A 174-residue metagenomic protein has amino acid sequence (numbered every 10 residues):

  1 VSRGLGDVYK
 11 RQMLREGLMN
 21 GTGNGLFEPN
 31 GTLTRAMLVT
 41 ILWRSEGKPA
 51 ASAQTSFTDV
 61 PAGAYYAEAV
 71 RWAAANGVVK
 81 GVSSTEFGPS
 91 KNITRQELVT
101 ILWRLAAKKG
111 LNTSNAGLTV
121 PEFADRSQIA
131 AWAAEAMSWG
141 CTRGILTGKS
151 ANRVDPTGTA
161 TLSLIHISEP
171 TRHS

Functional and structural regions predicted by a protein language model:
V1-Y9, H166-S174: Single conserved hydrophobic/aromatic residue that forms the stacking wall/gate of nucleotide- or nucleobase-binding
R3, D7, R15, N20-V39 (+4 more regions): Feature responds to low-complexity, polar/acidic, surface-exposed segments characteristic of secreted/exported proteins
A160-L164: Acidic helix/loop microenvironments that form the catalytic cleft of cell-wall polysaccharide enzymes
